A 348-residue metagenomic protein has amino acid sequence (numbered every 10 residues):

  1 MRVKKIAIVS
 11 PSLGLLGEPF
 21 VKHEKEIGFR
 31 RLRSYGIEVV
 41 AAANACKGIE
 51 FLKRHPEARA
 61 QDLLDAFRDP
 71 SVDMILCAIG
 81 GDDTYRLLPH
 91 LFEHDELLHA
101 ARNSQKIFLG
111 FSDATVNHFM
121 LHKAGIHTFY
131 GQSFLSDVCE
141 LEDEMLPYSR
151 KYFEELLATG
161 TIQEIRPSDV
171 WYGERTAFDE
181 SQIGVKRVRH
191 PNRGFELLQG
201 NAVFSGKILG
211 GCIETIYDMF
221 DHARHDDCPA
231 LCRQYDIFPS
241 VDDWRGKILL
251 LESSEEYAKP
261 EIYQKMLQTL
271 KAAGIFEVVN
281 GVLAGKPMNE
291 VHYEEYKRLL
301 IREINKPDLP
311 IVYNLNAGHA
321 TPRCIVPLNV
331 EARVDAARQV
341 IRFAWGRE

Functional and structural regions predicted by a protein language model:
M1-S71: ATP/NTP phosphate-donor binding region
K22-K25, P56-A60, F92-H94, Y263-T269 (+1 more regions): Charged helix-capping and loop-helix junction motifs
R68-F92: Long, hydrophobic/aromatic-enriched structural stretches that serve as scaffold segments
M74-L76, L109, I248-E252, L283: Structural motif
L91-M120, H127-L135, P310: Short, acidic/small-residue loops that bind anionic groups at enzyme active sites
H127-E214: Conserved anion/nucleotide-ligand pocket segment
I208-P260: Oxyanion-binding "anion nests"
I262, Q268-K271, E277, G281-E348: ATP/nucleoside-binding phosphotransfer catalytic cores, i.e., glycine-rich phosphate-binding loops
